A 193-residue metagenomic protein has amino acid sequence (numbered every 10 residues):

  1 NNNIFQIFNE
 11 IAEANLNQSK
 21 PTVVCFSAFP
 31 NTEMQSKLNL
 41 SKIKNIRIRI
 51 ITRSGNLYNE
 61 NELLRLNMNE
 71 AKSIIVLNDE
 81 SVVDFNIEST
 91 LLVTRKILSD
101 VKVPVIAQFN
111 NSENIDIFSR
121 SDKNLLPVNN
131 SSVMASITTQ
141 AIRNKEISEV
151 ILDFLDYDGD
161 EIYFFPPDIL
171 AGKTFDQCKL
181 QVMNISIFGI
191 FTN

Functional and structural regions predicted by a protein language model:
N1-N193: Cytosolic regulatory regions of ion transport systems
